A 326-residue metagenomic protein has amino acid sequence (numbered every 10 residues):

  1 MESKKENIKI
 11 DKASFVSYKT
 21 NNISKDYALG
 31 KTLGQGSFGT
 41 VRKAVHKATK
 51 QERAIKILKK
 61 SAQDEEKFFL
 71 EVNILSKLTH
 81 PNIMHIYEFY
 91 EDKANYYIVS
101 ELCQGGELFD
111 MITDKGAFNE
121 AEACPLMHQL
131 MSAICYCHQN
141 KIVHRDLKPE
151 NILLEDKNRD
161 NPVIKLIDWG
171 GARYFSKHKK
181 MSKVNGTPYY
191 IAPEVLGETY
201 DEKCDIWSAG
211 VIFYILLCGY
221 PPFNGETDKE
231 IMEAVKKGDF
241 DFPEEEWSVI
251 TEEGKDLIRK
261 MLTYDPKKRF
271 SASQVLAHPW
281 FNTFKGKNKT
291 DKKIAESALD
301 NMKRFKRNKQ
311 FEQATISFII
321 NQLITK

Functional and structural regions predicted by a protein language model:
G30-S37, V41: Protein kinase glycine-rich loop
E52, I57-L78: Conserved N-lobe beta3->alphaC-helix segment of eukaryotic protein kinase catalytic domains
E88-F89: A short, aromatic-enriched beta-strand patch in the conserved N-lobe beta-sheet of the protein kinase catalytic domain
A94-E107: Conserved short submotifs of the Hanks-type protein kinase catalytic core that shape the nucleotide-binding pocket
L126-M127: Activation segment signature within eukaryotic-like protein kinase domains
D205: Conserved catalytic-loop aspartate of Hanks-type protein kinases
